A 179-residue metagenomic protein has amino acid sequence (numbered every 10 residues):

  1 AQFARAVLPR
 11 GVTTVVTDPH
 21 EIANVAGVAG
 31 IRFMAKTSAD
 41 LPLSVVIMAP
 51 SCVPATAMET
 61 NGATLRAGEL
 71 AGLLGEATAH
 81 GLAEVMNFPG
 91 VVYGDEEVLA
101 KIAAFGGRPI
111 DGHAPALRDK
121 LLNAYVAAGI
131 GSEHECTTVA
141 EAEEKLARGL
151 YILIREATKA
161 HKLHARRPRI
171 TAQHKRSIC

Functional and structural regions predicted by a protein language model:
A1: Metallo-beta-lactamase
A4-P109, Q173-H174: Divalent-metal coordination cores built from histidine and acidic residues
T64-A83, G90-I154, T158-C179: Histidine/acidic residue-rich metal-binding segments in metalloenzymes
